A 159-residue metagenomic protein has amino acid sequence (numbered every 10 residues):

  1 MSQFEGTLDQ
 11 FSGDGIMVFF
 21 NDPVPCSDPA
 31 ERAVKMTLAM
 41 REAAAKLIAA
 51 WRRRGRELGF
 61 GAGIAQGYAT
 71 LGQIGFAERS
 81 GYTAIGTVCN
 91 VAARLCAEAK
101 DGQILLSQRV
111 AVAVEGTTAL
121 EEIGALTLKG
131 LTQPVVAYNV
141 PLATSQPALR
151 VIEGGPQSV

Functional and structural regions predicted by a protein language model:
S2-R32, A43-T87, V114, L131 (+1 more regions): Catalytic core of nucleotidyl cyclases, primarily class III adenylyl/guanylyl cyclases
A33, V91-L95, V110: Structural preference for long, well-ordered alpha-helical segments in enzyme cores
M40-A50, Y68, A77, V91-R94 (+3 more regions): Conserved, well-folded catalytic cores of nucleic-acid-processing and energy-transducing macromolecular machines
A69-L71, E98-V159: Cytosolic regulatory/linker segments at or just downstream of nucleotide-handling modules in signal-transduction
